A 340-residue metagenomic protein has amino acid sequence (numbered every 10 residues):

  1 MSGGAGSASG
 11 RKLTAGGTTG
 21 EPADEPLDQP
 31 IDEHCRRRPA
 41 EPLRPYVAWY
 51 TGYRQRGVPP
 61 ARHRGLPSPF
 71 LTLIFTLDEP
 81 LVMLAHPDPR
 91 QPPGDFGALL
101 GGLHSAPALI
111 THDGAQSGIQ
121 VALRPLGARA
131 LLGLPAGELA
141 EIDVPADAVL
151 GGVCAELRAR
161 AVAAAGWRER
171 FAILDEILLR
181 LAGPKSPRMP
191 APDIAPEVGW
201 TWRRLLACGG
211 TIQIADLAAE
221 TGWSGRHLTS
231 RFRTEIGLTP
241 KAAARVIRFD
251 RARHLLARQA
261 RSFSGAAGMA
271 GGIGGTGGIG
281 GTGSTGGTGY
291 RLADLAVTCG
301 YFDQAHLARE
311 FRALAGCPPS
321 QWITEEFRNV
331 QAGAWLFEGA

Functional and structural regions predicted by a protein language model:
M1-G225, E235-A242, H254-A266, G271-G274 (+2 more regions): Alpha-helical bundle regulatory/interaction domains
F232, A244, F311-R312, I323: DNA major-groove recognition helix of helix-turn-helix
H306-L307, A313, N329: Hydrophobic side chains within alpha-helical segments
